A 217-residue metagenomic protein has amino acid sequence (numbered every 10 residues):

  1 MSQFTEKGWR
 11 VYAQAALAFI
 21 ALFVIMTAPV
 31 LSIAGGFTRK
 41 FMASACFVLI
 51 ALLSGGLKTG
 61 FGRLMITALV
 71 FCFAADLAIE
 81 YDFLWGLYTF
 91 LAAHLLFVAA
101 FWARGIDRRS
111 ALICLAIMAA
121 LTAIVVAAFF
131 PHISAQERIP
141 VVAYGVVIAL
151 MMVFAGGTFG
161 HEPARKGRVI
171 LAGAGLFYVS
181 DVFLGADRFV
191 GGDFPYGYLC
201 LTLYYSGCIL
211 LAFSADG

Functional and structural regions predicted by a protein language model:
M1-G217: Polytopic alpha-helical membrane-helix bundles and their juxtamembrane interface segments in multi-pass membrane
